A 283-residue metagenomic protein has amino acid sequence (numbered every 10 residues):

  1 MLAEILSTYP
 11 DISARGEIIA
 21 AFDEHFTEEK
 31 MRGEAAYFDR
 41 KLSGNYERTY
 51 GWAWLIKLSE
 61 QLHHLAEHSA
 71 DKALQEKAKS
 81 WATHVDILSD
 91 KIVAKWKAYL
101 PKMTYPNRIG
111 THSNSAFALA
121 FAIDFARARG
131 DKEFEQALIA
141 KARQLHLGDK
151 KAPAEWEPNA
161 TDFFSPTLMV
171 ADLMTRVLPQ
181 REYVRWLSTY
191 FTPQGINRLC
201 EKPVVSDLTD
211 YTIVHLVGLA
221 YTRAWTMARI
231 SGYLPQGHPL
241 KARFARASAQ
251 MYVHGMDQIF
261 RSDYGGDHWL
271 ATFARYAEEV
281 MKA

Functional and structural regions predicted by a protein language model:
M1, Y46-K57, K91, S113-F117 (+3 more regions): Aromatic- and histidine-enriched alpha-helix N-cap/loop-to-helix transition segments that scaffold the rims
M1-I12, A53-Q75, A118-G130, M169-P179 (+2 more regions): Well-ordered alpha-helical scaffold segments within catalytic/enzyme domains
I5-A126: Extended ligand-binding groove/face enriched in aromatic
F26-K30, K150, G195, K282: Short alpha-helix boundary/capping elements
W52-W54, W81, W96, W156 (+3 more regions): A residue-identity detector for tryptophan
R129-D267: Long, repeat-rich segments with strong aromatic
Q258-A283: Acidic, carboxylate-rich catalytic segments that either coordinate divalent cations
